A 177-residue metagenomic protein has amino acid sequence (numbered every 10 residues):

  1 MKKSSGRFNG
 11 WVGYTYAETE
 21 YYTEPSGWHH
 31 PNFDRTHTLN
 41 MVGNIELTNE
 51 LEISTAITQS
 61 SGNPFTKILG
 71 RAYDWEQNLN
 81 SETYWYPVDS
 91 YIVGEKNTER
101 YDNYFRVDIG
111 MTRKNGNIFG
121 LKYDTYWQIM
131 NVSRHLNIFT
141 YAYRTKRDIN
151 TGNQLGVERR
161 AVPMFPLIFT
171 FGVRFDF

Functional and structural regions predicted by a protein language model:
M1-K3, R35, N97-N103, D108: Outer-membrane beta-barrel signature, preferentially recognizing the C-terminal barrel domain of Gram-negative
M1-K67: Gram-negative outer-membrane beta-barrel transporters
K2, W11, V42-N44, G110-T112 (+2 more regions): Outer-membrane beta-barrel architecture
K3-R7, L47-L51, M111-I118, F175-F177: Outer-membrane beta-barrel proteins
R7-Y14, N40, E50-S54, Y104-D108 (+2 more regions): Outer-membrane beta-barrel architecture
T15-E24, Y84-V93, I149-Q154: Flexible, solvent-exposed coil segments and beta strand-coil junctions, predominantly the extracellular/periplasmic
T23-H30, G94-T98, G156-A161: Extracellular loop and loop/strand-boundary signature of outer-membrane beta-barrel proteins
Q59-S81, P87, D102-R106, R113-F177: C-terminal beta-signal and adjacent terminal beta-strands/loops of Gram-negative outer-membrane beta-barrel proteins
